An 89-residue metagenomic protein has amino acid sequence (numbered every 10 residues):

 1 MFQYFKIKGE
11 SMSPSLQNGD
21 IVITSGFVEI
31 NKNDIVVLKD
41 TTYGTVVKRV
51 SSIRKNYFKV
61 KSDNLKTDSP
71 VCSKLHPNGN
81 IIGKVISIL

Functional and structural regions predicted by a protein language model:
M1-L89: Extended hydrophobic leader/signal-anchor segments used for secretion and membrane insertion
